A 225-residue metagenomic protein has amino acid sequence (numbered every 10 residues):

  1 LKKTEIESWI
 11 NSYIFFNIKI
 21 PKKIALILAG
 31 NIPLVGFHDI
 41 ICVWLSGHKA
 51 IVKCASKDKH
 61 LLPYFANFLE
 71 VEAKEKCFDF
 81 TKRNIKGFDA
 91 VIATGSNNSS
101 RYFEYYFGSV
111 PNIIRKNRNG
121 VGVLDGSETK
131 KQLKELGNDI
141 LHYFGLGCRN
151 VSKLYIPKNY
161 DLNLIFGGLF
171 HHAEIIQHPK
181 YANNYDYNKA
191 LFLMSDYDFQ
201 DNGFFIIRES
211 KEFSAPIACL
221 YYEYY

Functional and structural regions predicted by a protein language model:
L1-A25, Y222-Y225: N-terminal Rossmann-like NAD(P)+-binding subdomain of aldehyde/semialdehyde dehydrogenases
I18-P63: Substrate-binding/gating loop at the entrance of the active-site cleft, primarily in PLP-dependent aminotransferase-like
K23, E72-Y160: Conserved NAD(P)+-binding/catalytic subdomain of aldehyde/semialdehyde dehydrogenases
H48, A73-K76, G108-N112, H171-K180: Structural alpha-beta junctions
H60-L61, Y102, L164: Phosphate- and divalent-cation-binding pockets in alpha/beta enzyme and binding domains that engage nucleotide-derived
Y64-V71: Conserved nucleotide-cofactor-binding alpha/beta core module
G145-Y225: NAD(P)-dependent aldehyde/semialdehyde dehydrogenase
